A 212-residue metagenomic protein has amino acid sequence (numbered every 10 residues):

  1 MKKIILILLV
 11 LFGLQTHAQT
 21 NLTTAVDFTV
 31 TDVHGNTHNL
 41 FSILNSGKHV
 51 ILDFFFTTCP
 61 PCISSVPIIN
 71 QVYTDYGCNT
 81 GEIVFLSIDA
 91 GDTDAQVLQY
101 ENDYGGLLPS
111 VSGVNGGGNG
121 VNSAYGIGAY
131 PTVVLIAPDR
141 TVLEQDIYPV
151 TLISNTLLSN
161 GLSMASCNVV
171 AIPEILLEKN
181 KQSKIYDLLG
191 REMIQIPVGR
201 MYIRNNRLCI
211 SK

Functional and structural regions predicted by a protein language model:
M1-T23, V150, A171-P173: Bacterial Sec-dependent N-terminal signal peptides
K3, R200-K212: C-terminal tail/sorting-segment detector
T20-D27, N160-E192: Residue-level detector of functionally pivotal "anchor" positions at catalytic/ligand-binding pockets or at interdomain
F28-V50: A short beta-strand-turn-helix
K48-V50, F55-T58, A129: Short pre-active-site segment immediately N-terminal to redox-active cysteine/selenocysteine motifs in thiol-based
F54-Q71: Conserved redox-active cysteine motifs that mediate thiol-disulfide chemistry, especially di-cysteine Cys-X(1-2)-Cys
L98-P138: Short, internal strand/loop/helix patches that form the active-site neighborhood or redox-interaction surface
A129, L135-A171, K179, N206: Thiol-/selenol-based redox modules, centered on thioredoxin-like and closely related oxidoreductase domains
